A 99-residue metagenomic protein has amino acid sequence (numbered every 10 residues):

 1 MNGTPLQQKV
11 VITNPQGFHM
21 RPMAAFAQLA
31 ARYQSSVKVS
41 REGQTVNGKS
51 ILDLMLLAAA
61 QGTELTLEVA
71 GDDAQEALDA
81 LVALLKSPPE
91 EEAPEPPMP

Functional and structural regions predicted by a protein language model:
G3, L65, V69, D73-P99: C-terminal binding/interaction regions
G3-N14: Short amphipathic
M20, A24-D79: Amphipathic, hydrophobic secondary-structure cores in small proteins
